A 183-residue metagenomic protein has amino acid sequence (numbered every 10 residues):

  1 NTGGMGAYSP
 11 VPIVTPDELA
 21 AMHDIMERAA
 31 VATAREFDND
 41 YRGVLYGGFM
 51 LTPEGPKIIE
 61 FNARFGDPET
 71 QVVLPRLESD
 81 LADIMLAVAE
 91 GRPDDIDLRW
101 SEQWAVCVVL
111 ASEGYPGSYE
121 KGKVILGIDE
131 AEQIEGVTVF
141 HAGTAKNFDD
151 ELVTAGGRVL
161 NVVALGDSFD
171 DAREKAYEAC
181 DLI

Functional and structural regions predicted by a protein language model:
N1, G47-L51, P56-F65, G143-T144: Short beta-strand elements
N1-E18, P68-V73: Glycine-rich phosphate-binding loop of ATP-grasp-fold ATP-dependent ligases
G6, P56-K57, A105-V108, G136-T138 (+2 more regions): Structural motif
M22-L45, N62-I134, N147: Active-site "cap" helix and flanking loop/linker of ATP-utilizing ligase/carboxylase catalytic domains
P53, R99-E102, E132-Q133, L152-R158: A structural signal for short secondary-structure junctions
I125-I134, V139-A142, V162, D170: RNase H-like, Mg2+-dependent phosphodiesterase core, and more generally RNA phosphate-backbone-engaging helix-loop
T144-D149, V153-I183: Generic C-terminus detector
